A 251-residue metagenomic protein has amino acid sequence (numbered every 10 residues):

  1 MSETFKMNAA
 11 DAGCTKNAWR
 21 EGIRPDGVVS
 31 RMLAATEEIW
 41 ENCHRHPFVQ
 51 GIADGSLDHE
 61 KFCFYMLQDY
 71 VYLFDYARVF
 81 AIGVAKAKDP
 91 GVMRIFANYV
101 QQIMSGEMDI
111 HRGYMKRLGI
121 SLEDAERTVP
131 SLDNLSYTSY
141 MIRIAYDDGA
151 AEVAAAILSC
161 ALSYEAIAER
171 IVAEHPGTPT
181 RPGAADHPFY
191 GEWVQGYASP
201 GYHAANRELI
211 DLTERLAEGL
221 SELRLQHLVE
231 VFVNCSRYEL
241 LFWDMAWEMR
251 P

Functional and structural regions predicted by a protein language model:
S2-W19: Extreme N-terminal leader/anchor segments
G13-N17, L33-L57, Y76, E208-G219: Short alpha-helical hairpin
C14, W19, R24-V28, Y140-I142: Hydrophobic alpha-helical segments
G27-E38, G91-V92, W193, A204-R207: A structure-centric feature marking long, well-folded core domains of fungal metabolic enzymes and membrane transporters
E37-N42, S56-K86, G106, A155-E165 (+1 more regions): Alpha-helical bundle segments that constitute or directly flank the non-heme di-iron/ferroxidase center
G91-A204, V233, R237: Active-site-proximal alpha-helical scaffolds that flank and shape metal-associated catalytic sites
S199-V233: Long amphipathic all-alpha helical oligomerization modules
H227-P251: Acidic, carboxylate-rich catalytic segments that either coordinate divalent cations
